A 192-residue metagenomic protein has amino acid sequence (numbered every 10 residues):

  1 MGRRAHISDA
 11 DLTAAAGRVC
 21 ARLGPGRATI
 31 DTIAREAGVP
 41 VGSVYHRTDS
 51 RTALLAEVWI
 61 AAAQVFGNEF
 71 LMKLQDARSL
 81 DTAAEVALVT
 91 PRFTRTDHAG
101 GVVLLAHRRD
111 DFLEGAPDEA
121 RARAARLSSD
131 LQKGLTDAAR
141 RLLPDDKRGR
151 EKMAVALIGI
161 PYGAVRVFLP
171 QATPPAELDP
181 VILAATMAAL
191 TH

Functional and structural regions predicted by a protein language model:
M1-I7, R18: N-terminal intrinsically disordered/low-complexity leader segments
D11, A15, V19-A53, E57: Helix-turn-helix
L12-C20, A62, F66, T90 (+1 more regions): Short hydrophobic clusters on alpha-helical segments that form packing/core surfaces in small helical domains
E57, L71-A99, A154: Hydrophobic alpha-helical connector segments
V58, A62, F66, T90 (+5 more regions): Hydrophobic/aromatic residues within well-ordered alpha-helical segments
G67-N68, V103, L113-P144, E151-V155: Amphipathic alpha-helical packing segments from all-alpha helical-bundle domains
F70-A77, L104-F112, L142, A164 (+1 more regions): Secondary-structure edge/capping motif, primarily at the C-terminal ends of alpha-helices and the immediately following
P91-R92, Q132-D137, D145-P170, P175-A189: Hydrophobic alpha-helical segments that form the core of small-molecule binding pockets and/or dimer interfaces
